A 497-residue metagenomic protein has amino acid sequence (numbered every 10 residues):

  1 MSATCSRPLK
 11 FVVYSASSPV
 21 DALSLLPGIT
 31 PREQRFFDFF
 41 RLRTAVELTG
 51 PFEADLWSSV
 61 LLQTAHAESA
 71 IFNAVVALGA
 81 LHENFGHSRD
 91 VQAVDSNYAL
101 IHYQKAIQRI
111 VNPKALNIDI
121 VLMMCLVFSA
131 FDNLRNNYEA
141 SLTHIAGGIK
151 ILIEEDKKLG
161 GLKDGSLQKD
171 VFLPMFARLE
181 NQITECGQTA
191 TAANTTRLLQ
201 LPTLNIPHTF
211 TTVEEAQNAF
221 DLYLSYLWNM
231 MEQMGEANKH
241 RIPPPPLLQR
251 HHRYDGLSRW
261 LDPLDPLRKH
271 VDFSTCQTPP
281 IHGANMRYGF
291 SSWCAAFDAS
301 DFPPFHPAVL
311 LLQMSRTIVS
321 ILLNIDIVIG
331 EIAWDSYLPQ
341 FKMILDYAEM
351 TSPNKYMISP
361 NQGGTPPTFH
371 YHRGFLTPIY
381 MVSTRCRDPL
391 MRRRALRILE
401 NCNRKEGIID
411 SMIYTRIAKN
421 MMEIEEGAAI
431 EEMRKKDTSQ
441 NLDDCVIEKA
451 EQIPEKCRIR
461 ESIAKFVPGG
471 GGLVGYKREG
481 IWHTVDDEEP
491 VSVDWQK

Functional and structural regions predicted by a protein language model:
M1-E68, G86-V94, K436-K497: Charge-rich, intrinsically disordered regulatory segments
L9, S300-L310, T317, L322-K497: Fungal-biased detection of long, low-complexity, Ser/Thr- and Lys/Arg-rich intrinsically disordered regions
A16-E68, F72-L81, G86-H252, D298-V309 (+1 more regions): Intrinsically disordered, low-complexity acidic/Ser/Thr-rich segments used as protein-protein interaction/activation
F39-F40, E53, L173-F176, E180-I183 (+9 more regions): Generic hydrophobic, helix-prone segments enriched in Leu/Val/Ile
V91, T196-C386, R392-L396: Cytosolic regulatory protein-protein interaction regions
A99, Y103-K105, Q277-M286, F290 (+2 more regions): Extended, compositionally biased low-complexity polar/Lys-Gly-rich tracts and adjacent boundary/linker regions are
